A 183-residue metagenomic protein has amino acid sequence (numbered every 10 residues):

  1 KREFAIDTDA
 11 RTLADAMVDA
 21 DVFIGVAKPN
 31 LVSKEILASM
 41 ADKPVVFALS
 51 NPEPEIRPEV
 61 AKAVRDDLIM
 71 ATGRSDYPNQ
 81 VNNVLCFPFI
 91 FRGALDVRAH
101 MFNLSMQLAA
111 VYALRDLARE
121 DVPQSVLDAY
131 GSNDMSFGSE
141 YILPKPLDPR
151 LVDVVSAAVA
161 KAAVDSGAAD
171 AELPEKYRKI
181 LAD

Functional and structural regions predicted by a protein language model:
K1-K28: Glycine-rich phosphate/diphosphate-binding loop of Rossmann-like nucleotide-binding domains
A5, V26-P29, S39-D42, L49-P58: N-terminal Rossmann-like NAD(P) cofactor-binding subdomain of oxidoreductases, focused on the glycine-rich
A16-M17, L37-M40: A short, aliphatic-rich alpha-helical micro-motif
D21, P44, L68: Conserved acidic residues
A48-S156, A160-E172: Adenosine-phosphate binding glycine-rich loop
L173-D183: Long, charged amphipathic helices and adjacent flexible linkers at domain junctions
